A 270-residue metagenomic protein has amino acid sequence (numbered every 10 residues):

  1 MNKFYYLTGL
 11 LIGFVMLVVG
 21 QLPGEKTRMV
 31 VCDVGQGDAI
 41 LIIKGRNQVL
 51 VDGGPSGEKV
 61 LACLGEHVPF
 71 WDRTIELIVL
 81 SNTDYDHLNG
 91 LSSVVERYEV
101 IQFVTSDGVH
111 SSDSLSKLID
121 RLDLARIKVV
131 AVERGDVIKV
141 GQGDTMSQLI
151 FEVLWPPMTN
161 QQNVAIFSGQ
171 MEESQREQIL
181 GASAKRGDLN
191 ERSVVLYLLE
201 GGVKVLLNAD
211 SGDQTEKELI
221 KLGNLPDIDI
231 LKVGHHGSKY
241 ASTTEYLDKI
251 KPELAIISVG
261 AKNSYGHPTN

Functional and structural regions predicted by a protein language model:
N2-N270: Non-globular, low-confidence helical/coil segments that flank catalytic cores
